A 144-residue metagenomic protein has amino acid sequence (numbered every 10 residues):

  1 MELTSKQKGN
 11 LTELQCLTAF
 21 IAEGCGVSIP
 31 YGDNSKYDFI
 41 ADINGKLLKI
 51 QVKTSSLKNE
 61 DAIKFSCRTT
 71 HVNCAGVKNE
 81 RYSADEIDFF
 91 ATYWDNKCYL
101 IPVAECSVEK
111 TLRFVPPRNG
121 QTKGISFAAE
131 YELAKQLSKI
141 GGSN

Functional and structural regions predicted by a protein language model:
M1-S28: Acidic-basic catalytic patches of nuclease active cores, encompassing PD-(D/E)XK and other metal-cofactor nuclease
F20, F39-A41, L48-T54: Conserved catalytic cores of phosphodiester-cleaving nucleases, focusing on short active-site segments
G26-K36: Short, well-structured beta-strand/strand-turn elements
I43-G45, W94: A generic beta-sheet turn/junction motif
K53-S56, V103-E109: A short, sequence-level motif marking secondary-structure junctions
K53-Y99: Catalytic cores of nucleic-acid endonucleases
C106-N144: Charged phosphate-binding loop/patch that engages nucleotide di/tri-phosphates or the phosphate backbone of nucleic
